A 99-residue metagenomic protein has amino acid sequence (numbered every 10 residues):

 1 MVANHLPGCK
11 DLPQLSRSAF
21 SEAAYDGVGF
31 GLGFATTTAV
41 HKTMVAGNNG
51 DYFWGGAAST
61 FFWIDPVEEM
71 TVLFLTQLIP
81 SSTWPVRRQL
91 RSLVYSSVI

Functional and structural regions predicted by a protein language model:
M1-I99: Catalytic loop of the DD-peptidase/beta-lactamase superfamily, centered on the K-T-G motif and neighboring
